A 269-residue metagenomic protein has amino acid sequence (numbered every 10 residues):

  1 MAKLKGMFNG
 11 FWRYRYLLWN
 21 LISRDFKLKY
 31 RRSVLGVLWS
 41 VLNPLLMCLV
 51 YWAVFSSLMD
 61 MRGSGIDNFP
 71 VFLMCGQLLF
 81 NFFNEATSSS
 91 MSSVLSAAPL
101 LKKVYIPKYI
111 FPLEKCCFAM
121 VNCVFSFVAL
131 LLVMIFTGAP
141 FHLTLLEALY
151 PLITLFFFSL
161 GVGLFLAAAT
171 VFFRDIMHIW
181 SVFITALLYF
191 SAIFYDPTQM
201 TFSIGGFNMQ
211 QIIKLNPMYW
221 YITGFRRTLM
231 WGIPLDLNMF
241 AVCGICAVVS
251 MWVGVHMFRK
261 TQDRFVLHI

Functional and structural regions predicted by a protein language model:
M1-I269: Hydrophobic transmembrane alpha-helices and immediately adjacent juxtamembrane helices of multi-pass inner-membrane
